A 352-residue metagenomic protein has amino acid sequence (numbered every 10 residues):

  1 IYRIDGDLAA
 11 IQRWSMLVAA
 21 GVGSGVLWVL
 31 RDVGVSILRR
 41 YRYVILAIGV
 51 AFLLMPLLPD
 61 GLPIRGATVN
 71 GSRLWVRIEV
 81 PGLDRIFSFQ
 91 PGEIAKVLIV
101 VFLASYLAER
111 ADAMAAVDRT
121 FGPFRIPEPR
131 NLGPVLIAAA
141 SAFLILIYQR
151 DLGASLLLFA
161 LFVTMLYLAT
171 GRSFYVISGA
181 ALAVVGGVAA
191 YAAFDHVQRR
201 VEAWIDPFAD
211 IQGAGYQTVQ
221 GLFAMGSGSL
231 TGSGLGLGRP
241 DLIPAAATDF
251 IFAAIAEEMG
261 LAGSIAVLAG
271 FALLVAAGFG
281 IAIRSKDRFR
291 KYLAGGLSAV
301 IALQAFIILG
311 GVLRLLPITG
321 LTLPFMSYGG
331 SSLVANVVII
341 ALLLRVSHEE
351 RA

Functional and structural regions predicted by a protein language model:
I1-Q149, L309-P324, Y328, S332-V338 (+1 more regions): Membrane-helix boundary/helix-loop-helix interface segments in multi-pass membrane proteins
M16, I126-P127, N131, V135 (+6 more regions): Alpha-helical transmembrane segments of multi-pass membrane proteins, especially transporters and channels
V18-G23, K96, E258-G278: Hydrophobic alpha-helical transmembrane segments
R31-Y41, A169-F174, I283-D287: Membrane-interface helix-boundary motifs at transmembrane edges
Y43, L132-A192, W204-I205: Hydrophobic alpha-helical segments of polytopic membrane proteins
G66-E79, L83-S88, Y175-V267, S285-L293: Hydrophobic, glycine- and aromatic-enriched re-entrant/interface helices and adjoining loop segments
L156-Y175, R239-G263, L321-N336: Interfacial segments of multi-pass membrane proteins
A282-G320, M326: Loop-to-helix entry and N-terminal half of a specific, functionally important transmembrane alpha helix in multi-pass
